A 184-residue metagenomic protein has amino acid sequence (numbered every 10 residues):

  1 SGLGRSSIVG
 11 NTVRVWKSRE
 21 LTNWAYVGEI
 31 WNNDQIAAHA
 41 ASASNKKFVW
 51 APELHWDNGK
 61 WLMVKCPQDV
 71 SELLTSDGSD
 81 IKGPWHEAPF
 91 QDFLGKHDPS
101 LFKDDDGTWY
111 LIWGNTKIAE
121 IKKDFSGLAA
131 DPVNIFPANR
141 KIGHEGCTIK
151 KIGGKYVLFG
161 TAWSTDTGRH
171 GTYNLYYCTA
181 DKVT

Functional and structural regions predicted by a protein language model:
S1-T184: Carbohydrate-active catalytic/glycan-binding domains of CAZyme proteins, especially the secreted or lumenal ectodomains
